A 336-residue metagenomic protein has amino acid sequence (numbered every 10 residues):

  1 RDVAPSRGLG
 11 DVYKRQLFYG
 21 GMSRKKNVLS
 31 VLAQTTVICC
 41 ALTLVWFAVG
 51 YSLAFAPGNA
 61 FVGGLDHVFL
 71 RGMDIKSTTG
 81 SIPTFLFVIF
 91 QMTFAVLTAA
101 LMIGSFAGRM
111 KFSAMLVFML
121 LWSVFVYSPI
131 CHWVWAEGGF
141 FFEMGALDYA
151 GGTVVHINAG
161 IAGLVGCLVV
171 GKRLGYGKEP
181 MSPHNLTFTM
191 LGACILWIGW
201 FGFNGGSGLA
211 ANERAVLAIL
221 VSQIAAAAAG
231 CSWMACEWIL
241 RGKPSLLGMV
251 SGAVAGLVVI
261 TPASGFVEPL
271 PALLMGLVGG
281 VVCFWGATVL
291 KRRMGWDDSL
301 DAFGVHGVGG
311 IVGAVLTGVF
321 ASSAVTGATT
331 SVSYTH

Functional and structural regions predicted by a protein language model:
D2-Y13, H336: Single conserved hydrophobic/aromatic residue that forms the stacking wall/gate of nucleotide- or nucleobase-binding
R7, T84-M92, V216-A226, P271-L277: Structural signature of hydrophobic alpha-helical transmembrane segments
L17, C39, T43-Y51, M92 (+12 more regions): Transmembrane alpha-helical segments of multi-pass membrane transport proteins and ion-pumping complexes
K26-C40, I219-Q223: Loop-to-helix transition at the N-terminal end of transmembrane alpha-helices
L32-T36, K111-M119, P183-T187, P244-A253: Cytoplasmic-side transmembrane-helix entry/capping segments in multi-pass membrane proteins
F47-L65, I75-S81, G108-R109, I130-F140: Transmembrane alpha-helix boundary signature
S81-L120: Hydrophobic alpha-helical hairpins/lids featuring a short glycine-rich hinge
Y176-A229: Core mid-bundle transmembrane helix pairs that form the ion/substrate translocation pathway in diverse multi-pass
